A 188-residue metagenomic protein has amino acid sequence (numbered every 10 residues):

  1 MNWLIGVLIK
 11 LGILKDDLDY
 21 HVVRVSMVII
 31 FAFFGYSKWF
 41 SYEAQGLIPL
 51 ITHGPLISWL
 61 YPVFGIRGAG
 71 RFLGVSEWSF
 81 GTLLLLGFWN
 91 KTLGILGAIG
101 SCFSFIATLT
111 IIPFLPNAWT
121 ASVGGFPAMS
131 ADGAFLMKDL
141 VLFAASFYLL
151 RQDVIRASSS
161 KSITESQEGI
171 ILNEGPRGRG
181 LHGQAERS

Functional and structural regions predicted by a protein language model:
M1-S188: Membrane-interface extramembranous regions
